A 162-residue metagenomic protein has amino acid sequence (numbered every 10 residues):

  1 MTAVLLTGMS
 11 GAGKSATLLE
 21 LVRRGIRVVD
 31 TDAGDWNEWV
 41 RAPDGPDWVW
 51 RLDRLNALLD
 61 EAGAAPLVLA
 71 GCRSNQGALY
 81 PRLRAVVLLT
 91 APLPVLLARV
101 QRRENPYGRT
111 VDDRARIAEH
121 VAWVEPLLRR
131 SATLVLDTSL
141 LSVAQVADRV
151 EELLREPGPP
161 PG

Functional and structural regions predicted by a protein language model:
G8, G13: Conserved glycine(s) of the Walker
A16-G63: Conserved substrate/cofactor phosphate-moiety recognition/catalytic segment in nucleotide-dependent phosphotransferases
V22-R24, R82-L83, S131: Short, structured coil segments at secondary-structure junctions
V40, Y80, R99-Q101: Short, flexible helix/strand-to-coil boundary loops that buttress conserved ligand/catalytic motifs in alpha/beta
D44-L93, H120: Glycine-rich phosphate-binding loop used to anchor ATP phosphates in small-molecule kinases, encompassing both
A85-L127, R155-P159: A glycine- and Lys/Arg-enriched "phosphate-lid" helix/loop adjacent to the NTP-binding pocket of small-molecule kinases
P126-G162: NTP-dependent small-molecule kinase module
